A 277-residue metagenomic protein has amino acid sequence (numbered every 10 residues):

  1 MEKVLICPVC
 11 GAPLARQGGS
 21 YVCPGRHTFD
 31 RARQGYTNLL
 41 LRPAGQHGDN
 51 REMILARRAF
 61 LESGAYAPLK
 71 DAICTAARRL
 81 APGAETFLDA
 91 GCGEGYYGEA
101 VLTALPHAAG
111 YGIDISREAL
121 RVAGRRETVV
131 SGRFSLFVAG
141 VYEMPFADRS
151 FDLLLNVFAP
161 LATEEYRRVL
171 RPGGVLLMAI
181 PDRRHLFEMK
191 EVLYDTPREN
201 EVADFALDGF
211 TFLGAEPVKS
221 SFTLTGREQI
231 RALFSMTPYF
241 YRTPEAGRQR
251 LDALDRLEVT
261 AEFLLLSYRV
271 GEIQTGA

Functional and structural regions predicted by a protein language model:
M1-H47: N-terminal auxiliary segments of SAM/dcSAM-dependent transferases
K3, V218-A277: Conserved Class I S-adenosyl-L-methionine
Q46-L69: Class I SAM-dependent methyltransferase Rossmann-like catalytic core, especially the SAM/SAH-binding loop
S63-G83: Conserved alpha-helix/loop element of class I SAM-dependent methyltransferases that forms part of the SAM/SAH-binding
T86-L88, E94-E143: Class I SAM-dependent methyltransferase SAM/SAH-binding core
Y142-L153: A short acidic, Gly/Pro-enriched loop at the edge of an enzyme's catalytic core that lines a small-molecule cofactor
D152-E165, I180: A short SAM/SAH-binding and catalytic strip from SAM-dependent methyltransferases
G173-P181: Conserved beta-strand signature within the Rossmann-like core of class I S-adenosyl-L-methionine
